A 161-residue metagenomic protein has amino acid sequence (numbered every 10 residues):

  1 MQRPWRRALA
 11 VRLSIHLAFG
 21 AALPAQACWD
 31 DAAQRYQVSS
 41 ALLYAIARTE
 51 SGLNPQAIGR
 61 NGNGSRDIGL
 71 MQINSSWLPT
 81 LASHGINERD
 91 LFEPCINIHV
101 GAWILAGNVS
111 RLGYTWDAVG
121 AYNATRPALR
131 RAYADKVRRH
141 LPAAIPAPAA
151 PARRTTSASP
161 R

Functional and structural regions predicted by a protein language model:
M1-R6: N-terminal secretory signal peptides that target proteins for export/translocation
A10-A21: Bacterial N-terminal signal peptides
Q26-R161: Catalytic glycan-binding domains that act on GlcNAc-containing polysaccharides
